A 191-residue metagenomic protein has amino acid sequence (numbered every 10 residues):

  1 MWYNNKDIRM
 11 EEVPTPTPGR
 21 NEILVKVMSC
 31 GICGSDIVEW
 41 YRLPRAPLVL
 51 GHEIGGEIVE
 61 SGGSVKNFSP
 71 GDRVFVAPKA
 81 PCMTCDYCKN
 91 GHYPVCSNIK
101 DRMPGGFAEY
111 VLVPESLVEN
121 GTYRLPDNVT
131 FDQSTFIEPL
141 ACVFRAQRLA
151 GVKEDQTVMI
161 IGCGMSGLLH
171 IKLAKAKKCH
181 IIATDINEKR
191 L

Functional and structural regions predicted by a protein language model:
Y3, P14-T15, R45-G51, I99-G105 (+1 more regions): Short Gly/Pro-enriched turn/cap motifs at secondary-structure boundaries
P14-C30, Y41-D86, P126: Glycine-rich beta-strand-centered segment in the early N-terminal region that forms part of a ligand/cofactor-binding
V59, M159, I182: Conserved beta-strand positions in the Rossmann-like core of class I SAM-dependent methyltransferases
C82-I161: NAD(P)H dinucleotide-binding glycine-rich loop of Rossmann-like/cofactor-binding domains, especially the beta1-alpha1
G167-L168: N-terminal Rossmann-fold NAD(P) dinucleotide-binding loop
K175-H180: Conserved S-adenosyl-L-methionine
N187: Conserved SAM/SAH-binding beta-strand->alpha-helix loop
